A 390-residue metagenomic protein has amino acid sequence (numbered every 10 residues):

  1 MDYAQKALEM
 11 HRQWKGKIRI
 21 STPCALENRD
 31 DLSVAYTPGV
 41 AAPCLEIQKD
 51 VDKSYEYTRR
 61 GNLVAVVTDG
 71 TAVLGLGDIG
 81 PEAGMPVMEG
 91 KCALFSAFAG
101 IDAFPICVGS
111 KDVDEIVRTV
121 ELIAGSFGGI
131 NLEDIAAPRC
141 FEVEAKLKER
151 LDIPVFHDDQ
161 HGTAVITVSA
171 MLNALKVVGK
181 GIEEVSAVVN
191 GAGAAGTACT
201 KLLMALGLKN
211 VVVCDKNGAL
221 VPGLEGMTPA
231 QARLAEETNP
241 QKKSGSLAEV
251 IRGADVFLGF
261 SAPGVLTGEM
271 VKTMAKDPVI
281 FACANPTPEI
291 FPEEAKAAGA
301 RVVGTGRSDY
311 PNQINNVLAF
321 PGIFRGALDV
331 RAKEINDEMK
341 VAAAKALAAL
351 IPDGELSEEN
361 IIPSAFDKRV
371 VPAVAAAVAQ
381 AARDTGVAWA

Functional and structural regions predicted by a protein language model:
M1-V155, A375, Q380-A381, T385-A388: N-terminal ligand-binding/catalytic initiation module
Y55-R60, S96-A97, L122-A124, K148-E149 (+7 more regions): Solvent-exposed alpha-helices and their adjacent loops that cap or buttress functional pockets in soluble metabolic
D69-T71, I79, V108-G109, D134-A137 (+5 more regions): Short, ordered loop/turn segments at secondary-structure junctions
L74, I79-A99, L151, H157 (+2 more regions): Glycine-rich phosphate/diphosphate-binding loop of Rossmann-like nucleotide-binding domains
P105, N131-D134, V155-D158, V189 (+5 more regions): General beta-strand structural signal in soluble alpha/beta enzymes
D158-D159, V178-K180, A282-A390: Adenosine-phosphate binding glycine-rich loop
A232-R301, R307-D309: Rossmann-like adenosine-cofactor binding region
